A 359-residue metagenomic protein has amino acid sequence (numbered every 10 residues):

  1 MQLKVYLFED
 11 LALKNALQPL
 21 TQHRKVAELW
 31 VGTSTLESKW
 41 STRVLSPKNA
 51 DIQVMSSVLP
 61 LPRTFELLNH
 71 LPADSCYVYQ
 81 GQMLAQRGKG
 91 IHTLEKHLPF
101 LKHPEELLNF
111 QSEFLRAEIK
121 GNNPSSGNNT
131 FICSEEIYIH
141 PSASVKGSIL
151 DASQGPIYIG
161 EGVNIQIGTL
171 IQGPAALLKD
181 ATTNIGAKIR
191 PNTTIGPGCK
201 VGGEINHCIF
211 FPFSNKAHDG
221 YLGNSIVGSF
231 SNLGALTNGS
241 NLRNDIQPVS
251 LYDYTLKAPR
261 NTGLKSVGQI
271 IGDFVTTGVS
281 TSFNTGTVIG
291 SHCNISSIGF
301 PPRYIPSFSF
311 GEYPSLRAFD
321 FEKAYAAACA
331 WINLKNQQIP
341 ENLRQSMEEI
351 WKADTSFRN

Functional and structural regions predicted by a protein language model:
M1-E135, S142, R303, S307-N359: Terminal amphipathic alpha-helical/low-complexity segments used for targeting or macromolecular assembly
M1-L3, D74, L178, G272 (+1 more regions): A general structural motif
L7-K14, I137, I205, V267 (+1 more regions): Membrane-targeting and insertion segments and their boundary/processing signals
P19, K25-E28, S148, P174 (+1 more regions): Proline-rich low-complexity regions
L36, L177, N238: Short, electropositive, low-hydrophobicity segments enriched in small/polar residues
N122-G228, N244, I270, V288: Extended beta-solenoid/beta-helix repeat architectures
I185-G186, K200-R358: Glycine-rich hexapeptide-repeat left-handed beta-helix
